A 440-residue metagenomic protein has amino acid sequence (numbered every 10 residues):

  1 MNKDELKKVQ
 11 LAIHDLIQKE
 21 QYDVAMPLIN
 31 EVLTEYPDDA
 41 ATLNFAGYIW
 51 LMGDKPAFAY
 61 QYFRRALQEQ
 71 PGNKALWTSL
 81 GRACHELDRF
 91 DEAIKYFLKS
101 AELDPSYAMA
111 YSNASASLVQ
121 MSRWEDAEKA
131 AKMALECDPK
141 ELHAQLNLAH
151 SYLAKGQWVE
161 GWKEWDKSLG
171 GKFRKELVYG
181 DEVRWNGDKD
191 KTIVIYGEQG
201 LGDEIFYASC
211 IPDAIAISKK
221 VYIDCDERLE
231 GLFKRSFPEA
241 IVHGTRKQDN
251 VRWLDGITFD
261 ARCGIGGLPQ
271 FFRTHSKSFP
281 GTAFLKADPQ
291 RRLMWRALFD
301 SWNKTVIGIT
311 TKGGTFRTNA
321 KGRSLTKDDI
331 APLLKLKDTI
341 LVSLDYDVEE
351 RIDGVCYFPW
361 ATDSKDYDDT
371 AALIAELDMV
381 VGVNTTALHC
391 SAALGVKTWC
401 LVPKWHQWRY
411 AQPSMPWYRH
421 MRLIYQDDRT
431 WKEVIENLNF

Functional and structural regions predicted by a protein language model:
M1-M379, N384-F440: Alpha-helical solenoid repeat scaffolds of the TPR/TPR-like class and their adjacent stem/linker regions that mediate
